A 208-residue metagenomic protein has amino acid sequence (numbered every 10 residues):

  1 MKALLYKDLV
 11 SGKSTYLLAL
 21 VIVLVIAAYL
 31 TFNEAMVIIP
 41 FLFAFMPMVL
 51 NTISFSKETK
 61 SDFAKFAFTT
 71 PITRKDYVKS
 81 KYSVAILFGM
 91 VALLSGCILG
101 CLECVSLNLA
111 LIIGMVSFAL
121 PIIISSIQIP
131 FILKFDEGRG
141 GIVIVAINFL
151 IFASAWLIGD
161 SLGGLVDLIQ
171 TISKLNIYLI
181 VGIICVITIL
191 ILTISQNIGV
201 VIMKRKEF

Functional and structural regions predicted by a protein language model:
M1-D62, S80-F208: Hydrophobic alpha-helical transmembrane segments of membrane proteins
D76-V78: Alpha-helix N-cap/helix-start motif at helix boundaries, enriched for small hydrophobics
